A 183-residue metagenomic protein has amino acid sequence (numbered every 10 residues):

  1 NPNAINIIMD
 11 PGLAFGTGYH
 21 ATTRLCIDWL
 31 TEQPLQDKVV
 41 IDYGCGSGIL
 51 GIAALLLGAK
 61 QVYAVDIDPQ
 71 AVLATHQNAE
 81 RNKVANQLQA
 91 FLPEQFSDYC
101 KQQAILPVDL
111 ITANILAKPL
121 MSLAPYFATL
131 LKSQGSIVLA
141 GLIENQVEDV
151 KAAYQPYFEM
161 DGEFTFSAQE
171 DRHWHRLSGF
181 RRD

Functional and structural regions predicted by a protein language model:
N1-A4, Q36, K101-I105: Short, glycine- and charge-enriched coil/turn segments that flank and shape catalytic ligand pockets
N1-G16: Non-catalytic substrate-recognition/targeting regions of SAM-dependent transferases
N1-P2, G46-L50, S97-D98, L120-L123: Short hydrophobic/aromatic-rich motifs at helix boundaries and adjacent loops
I7-P11, A59, V108: Short amphipathic alpha-helical segments at helix-loop
L13, T17-E94: Conserved SAM/SAH cofactor-binding pocket of Class I
I67-R181: S-adenosylmethionine
